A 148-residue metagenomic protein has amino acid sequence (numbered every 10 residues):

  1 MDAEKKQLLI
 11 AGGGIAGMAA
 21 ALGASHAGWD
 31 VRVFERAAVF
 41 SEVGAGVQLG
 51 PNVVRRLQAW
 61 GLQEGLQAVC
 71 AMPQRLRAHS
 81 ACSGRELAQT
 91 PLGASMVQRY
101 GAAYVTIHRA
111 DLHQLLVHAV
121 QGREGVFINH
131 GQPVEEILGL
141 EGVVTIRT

Functional and structural regions predicted by a protein language model:
D2-A16: Beta1/beta-strand and adjacent pyrophosphate-binding region of the FAD-binding site in flavoprotein oxidoreductases
A11, S25-A45: Glycine-rich FAD pyrophosphate-binding loop
A11-G14, R36, H108, H130: A secondary-structure boundary/capping signal
A20-W29, R56-A59: A short, Lys/Arg-enriched amphipathic alpha-helix followed by its capping loop at the start of a domain
A45, L49-A119, G131, E135: Active-site-adjacent segment of FAD-dependent monooxygenases/related oxidoreductases
G125-F127: Short, conserved active-site loop motifs that form the nucleotide-linked donor/cofactor pocket
H130-V144: A conserved short coil-to-beta-strand element within the FAD-binding core of flavoproteins
I146-T148: SH3/SH3-like beta-barrel fold
